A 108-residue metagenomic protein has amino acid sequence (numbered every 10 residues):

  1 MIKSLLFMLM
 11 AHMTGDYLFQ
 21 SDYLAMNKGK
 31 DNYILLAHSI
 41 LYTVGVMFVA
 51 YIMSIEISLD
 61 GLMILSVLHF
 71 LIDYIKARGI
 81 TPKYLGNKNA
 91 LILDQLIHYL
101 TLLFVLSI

Functional and structural regions predicted by a protein language model:
M1-K3: Feature marks short, highly hydrophobic, charge-poor N-terminal signal-anchor/signal peptide-like helices that anchor
L5-L6, L36, I40, L59-M63 (+1 more regions): Hydrophobic alpha-helical transmembrane segments
L6-S21: N-terminal signal-anchor/start-transfer transmembrane helix
L9, T43-Y51, L103-F104: Alpha-helical transmembrane segments of multipass membrane proteins
Y17-Y42, F70-L106: Interhelical loop and helix-boundary elements at the membrane-water interface of polytopic inner-membrane proteins
F48-F70: Transmembrane helix-loop-helix
